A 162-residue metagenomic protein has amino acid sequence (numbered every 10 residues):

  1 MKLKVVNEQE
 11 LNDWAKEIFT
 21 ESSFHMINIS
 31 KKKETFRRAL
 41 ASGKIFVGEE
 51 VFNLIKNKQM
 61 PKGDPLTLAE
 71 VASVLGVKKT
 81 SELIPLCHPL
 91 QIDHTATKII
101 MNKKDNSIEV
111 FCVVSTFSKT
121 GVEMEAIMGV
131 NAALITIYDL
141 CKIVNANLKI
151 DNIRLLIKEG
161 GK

Functional and structural regions predicted by a protein language model:
K2-L66, V71-H88, H94-K162: C-terminal binding/interaction regions
